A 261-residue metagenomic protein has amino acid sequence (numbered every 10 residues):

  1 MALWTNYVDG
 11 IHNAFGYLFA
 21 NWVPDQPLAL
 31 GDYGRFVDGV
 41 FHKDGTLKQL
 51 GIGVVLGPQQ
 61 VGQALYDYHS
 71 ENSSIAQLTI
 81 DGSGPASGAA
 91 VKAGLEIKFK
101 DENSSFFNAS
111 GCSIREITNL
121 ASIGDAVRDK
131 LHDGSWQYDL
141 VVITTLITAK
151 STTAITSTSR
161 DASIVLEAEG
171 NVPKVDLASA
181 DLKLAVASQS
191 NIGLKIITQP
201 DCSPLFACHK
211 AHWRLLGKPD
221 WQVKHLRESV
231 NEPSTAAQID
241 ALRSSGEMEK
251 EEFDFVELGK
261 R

Functional and structural regions predicted by a protein language model:
M1, E251-R261: Long, contiguous all-alpha helical interaction modules
A2-N72, E96-V165, D181-K250: Membrane pore-forming effector domains from diverse proteins
S70-D101: A structural/positional concept
L78-A86, L166-V172, V186: Residues on the lipid-exposed face of transmembrane beta-strands in outer-membrane beta-barrel proteins
A89-V91, D176-A180: Outer-envelope beta-barrel architecture signal
